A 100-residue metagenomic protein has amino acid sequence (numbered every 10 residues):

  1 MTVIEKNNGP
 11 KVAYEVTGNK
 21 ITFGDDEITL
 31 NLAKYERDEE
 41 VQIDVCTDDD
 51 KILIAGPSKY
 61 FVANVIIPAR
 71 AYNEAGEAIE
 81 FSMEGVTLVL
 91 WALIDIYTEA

Functional and structural regions predicted by a protein language model:
M1-A100: Cysteine-centric segments in proteins
